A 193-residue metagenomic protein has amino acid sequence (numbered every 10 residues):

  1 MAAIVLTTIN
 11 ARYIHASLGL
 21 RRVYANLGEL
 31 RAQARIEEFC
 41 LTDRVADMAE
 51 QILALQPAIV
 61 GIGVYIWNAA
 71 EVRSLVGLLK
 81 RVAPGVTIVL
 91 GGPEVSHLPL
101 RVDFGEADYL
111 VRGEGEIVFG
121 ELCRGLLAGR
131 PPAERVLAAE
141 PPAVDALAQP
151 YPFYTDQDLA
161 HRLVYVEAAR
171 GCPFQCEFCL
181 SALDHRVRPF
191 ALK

Functional and structural regions predicted by a protein language model:
M1-V5: Extreme N-terminal starter segment of soluble prokaryotic enzymes
L6, N10-R12: Solvent-exposed loop and edge beta-strand segments that line ligand/cofactor-binding and catalytic clefts
T8, G19, V23-N26, L30-A146: Glycine-rich beta-alpha loop elements in corrinoid/cobalamin-binding modules across cobalamin-dependent enzymes
Y13, W67, H97, G120 (+3 more regions): Tryptophan-centric aromatic hotspots in well-structured domains and transmembrane helices
Y13-G19: Short N-terminal binding/cap micro-motifs at the start of the first secondary-structure element
S17, I66, G113, A169 (+1 more regions): Short, solvent-exposed loop/helix junctions and linker helices that flank or host conserved functional motifs
A148-K193: Radical SAM [4Fe-4S] cluster-binding motif and immediate context
